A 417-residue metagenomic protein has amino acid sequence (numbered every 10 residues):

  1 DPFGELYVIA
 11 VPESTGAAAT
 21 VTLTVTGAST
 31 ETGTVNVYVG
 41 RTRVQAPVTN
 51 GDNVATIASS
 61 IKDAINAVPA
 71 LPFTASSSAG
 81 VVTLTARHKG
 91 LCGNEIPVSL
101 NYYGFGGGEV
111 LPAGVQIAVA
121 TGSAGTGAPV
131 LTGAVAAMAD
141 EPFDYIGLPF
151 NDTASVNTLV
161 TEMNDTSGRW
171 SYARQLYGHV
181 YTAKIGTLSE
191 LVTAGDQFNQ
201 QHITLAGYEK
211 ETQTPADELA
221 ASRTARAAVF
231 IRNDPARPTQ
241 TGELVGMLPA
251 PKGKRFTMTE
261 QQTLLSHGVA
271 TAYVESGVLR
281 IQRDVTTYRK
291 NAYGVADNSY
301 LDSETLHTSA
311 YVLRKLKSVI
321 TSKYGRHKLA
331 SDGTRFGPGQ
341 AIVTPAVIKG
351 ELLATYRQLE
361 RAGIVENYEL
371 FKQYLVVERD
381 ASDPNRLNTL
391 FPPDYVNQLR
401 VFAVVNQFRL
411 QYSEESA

Functional and structural regions predicted by a protein language model:
D1, N53, Q240-A417: Structured, hydrophobic secondary-structure cores that serve as assembly/anchoring elements
D1, V25-S99, I146, D165: Extended, beta-strand-rich, solvent-exposed assembly scaffolds of outer structural proteins
P2, L6-A18, R386-N388, Q407: Small-polar (Ser/Thr/Gly)-enriched, low-hydrophobicity segments that adopt extended beta-strand/coil conformations
G4-L6, A10, N94-Y102, G242-K252: Beta-strand/loop-dominated core regions that host nucleotide or nucleotide-derived cofactor-binding catalytic loops
S14-V37, Q45, V110-Y145, L188-A194 (+1 more regions): Acidic, glycine-rich low-complexity/disordered segments
V21-V25, V81-A86, L279-R283, L387-F391: Generic recognition of long tandem-repeat/solenoid scaffolds
I65, P69, S167, Y356 (+1 more regions): Sec/Tat-exported extracytoplasmic proteins
G106, V110-L111, Q116-G246: A glycine-rich, acidic short-motif signal
